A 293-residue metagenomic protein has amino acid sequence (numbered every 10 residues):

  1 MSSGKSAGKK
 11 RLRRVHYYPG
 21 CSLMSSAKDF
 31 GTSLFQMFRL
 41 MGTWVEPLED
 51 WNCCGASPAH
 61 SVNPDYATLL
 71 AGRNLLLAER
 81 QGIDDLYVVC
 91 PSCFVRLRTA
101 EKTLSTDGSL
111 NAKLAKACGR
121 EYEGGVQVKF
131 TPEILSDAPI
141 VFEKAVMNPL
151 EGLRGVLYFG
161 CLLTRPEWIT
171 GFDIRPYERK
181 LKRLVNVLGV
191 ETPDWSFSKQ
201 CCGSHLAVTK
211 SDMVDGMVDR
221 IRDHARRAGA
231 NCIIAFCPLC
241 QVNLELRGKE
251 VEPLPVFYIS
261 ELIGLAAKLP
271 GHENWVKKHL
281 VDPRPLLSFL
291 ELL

Functional and structural regions predicted by a protein language model:
S2-L293: Iron-sulfur cluster-binding electron-transfer modules in prokaryotic oxidoreductases
